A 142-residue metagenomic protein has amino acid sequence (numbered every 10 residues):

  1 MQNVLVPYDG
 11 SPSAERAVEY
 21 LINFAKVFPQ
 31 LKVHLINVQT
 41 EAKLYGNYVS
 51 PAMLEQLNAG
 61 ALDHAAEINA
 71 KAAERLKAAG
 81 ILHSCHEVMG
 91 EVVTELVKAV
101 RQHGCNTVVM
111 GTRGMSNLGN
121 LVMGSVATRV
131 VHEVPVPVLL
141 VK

Functional and structural regions predicted by a protein language model:
Q2-A52: Small/aliphatic-rich secondary-structure junction motif
N3, T107-H132: Glycine-rich, Arg-bearing micro-motifs that act as flexible, cationic patches
H34, S84, L139: Conserved beta-strand positions in the Rossmann-like core of class I SAM-dependent methyltransferases
P51-M53, Q102-G104, V126-A127: Short, hinge-like loop/turn segments at secondary-structure boundaries
M53-E67: A short acidic, glycine-rich active-site loop that binds or catalyzes chemistry on phosphate/adenosine moieties
E74-V108: Structural beta-alpha unit
E133-K142: Short, flexible loop segments at boundaries between secondary-structure elements
